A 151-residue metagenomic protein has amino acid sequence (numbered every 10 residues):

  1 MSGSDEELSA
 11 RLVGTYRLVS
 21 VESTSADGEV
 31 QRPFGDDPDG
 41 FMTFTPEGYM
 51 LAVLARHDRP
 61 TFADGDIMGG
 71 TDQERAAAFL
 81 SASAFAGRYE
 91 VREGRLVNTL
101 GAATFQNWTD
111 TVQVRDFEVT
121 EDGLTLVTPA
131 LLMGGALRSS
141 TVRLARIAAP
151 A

Functional and structural regions predicted by a protein language model:
M1-A151: Lipid interaction determinants
